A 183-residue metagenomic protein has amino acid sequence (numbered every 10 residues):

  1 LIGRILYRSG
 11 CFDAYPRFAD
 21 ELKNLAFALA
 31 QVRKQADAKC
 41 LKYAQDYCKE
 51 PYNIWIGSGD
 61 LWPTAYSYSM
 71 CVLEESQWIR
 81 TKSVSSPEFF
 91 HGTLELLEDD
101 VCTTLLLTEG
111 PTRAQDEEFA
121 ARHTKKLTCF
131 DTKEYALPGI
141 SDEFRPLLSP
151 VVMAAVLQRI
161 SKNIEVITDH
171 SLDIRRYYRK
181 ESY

Functional and structural regions predicted by a protein language model:
L1-Y183: A SIS-like phosphosugar-recognition module
